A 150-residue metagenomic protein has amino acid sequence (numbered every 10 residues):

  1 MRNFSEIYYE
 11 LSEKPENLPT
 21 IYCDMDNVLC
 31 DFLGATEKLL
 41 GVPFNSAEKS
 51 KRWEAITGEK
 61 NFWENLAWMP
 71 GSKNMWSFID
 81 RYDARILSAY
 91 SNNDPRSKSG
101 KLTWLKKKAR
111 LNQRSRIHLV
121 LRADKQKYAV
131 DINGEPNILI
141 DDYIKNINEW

Functional and structural regions predicted by a protein language model:
M1-P19, V28, W68, N74 (+3 more regions): Charge-dense, intrinsically disordered terminal/linker segments
S12-K60: Active-site neighborhood of HAD-like aspartate-dependent phosphohydrolases
T20, I117-W150: Conserved Lys-Pro-Asp/Glu-containing loop-to-beta segment of HAD-superfamily phosphomonoesterases, centered on
D24, L87-A89, I140: Short hydrophobic segments within beta-strands
L29, L33, M69-S72, S97-L102 (+1 more regions): A structural signal for well-ordered alpha-helical scaffolds and beta->alpha junctions
C30-L33, K38, A84, N93-S97 (+2 more regions): Short catalytic/ligand-binding loop motif for oxyanion handling, primarily in non-cytosolic enzymes, centered on
E48, T57-I86, D94-S99: Short, acidic loop-to-helix structural element flanking the phosphoryl-transfer center in phosphate-processing enzymes
R85-K98, L102, K106-Y128: A short, structured active-site edge motif that brings together acidic residues
